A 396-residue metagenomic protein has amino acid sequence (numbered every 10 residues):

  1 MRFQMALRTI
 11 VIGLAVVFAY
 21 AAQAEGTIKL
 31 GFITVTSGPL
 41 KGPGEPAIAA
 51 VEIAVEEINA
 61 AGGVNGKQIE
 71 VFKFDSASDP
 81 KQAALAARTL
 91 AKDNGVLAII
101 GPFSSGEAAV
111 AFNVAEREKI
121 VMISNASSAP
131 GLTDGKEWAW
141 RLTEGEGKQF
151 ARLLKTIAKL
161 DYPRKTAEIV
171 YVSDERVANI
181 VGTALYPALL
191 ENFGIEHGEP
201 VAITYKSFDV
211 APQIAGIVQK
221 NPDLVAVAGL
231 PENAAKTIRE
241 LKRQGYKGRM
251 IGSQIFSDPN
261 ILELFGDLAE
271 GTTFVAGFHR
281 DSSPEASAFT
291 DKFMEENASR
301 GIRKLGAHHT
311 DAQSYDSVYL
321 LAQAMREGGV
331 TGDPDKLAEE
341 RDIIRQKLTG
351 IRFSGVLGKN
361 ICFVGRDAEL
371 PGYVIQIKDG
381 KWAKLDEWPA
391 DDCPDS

Functional and structural regions predicted by a protein language model:
M1: NAD-dependent ADP-ribosyltransferases
Q4, I10-G13, A24-S396: Extracytosolic ligand-binding ectodomains
A19-A21: N-terminal signal peptide c-region/cleavage motif recognized by signal peptidases
